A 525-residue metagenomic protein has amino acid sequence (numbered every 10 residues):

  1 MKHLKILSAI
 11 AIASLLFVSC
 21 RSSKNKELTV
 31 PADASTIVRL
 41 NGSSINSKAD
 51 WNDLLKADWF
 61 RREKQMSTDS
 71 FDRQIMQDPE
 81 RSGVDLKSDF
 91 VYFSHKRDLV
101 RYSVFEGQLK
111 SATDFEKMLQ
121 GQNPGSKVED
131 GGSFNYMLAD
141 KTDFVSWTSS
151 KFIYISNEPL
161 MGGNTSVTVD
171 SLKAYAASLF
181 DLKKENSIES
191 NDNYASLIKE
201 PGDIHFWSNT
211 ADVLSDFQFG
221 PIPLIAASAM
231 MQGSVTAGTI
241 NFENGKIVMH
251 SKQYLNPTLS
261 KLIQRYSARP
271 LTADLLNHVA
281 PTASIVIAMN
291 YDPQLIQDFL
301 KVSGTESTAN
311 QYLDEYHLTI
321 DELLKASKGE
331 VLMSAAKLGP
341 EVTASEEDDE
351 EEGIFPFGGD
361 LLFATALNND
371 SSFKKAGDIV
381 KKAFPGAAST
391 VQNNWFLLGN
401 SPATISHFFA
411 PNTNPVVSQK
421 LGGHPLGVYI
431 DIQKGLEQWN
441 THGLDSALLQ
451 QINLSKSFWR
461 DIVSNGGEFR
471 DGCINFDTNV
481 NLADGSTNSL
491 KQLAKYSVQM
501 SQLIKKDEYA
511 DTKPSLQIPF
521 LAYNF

Functional and structural regions predicted by a protein language model:
M1-D33, V38, Q451-S457, G467-L493 (+1 more regions): Bacterial Sec-dependent N-terminal signal peptides
C20-P124, E129-D140, A177-D349, S497-F525: Structural boundary/hinge residues at secondary-structure and domain interfaces
A34-V38, F90, S103-G107, S146 (+14 more regions): One face of beta-strands
G42, F93-L99, Q108-S111, L138-T142 (+8 more regions): Short, flexible beta-strand-to-coil junctions
K48-A49, G163-T165, I296-Q297, F373 (+1 more regions): Extracytoplasmic/secreted cell-surface and envelope-processing proteins
K110-S149, K325-A326, E330-M333, G339 (+5 more regions): Short Gly/Thr-rich strand-loop-strand
N135-L214, F384-R470: A conserved glycine-rich beta-strand in the N-terminal activation segment of trypsin-fold
L295-F299, W439, S489: Membrane-proximal interfacial segments on either side of biological membranes
